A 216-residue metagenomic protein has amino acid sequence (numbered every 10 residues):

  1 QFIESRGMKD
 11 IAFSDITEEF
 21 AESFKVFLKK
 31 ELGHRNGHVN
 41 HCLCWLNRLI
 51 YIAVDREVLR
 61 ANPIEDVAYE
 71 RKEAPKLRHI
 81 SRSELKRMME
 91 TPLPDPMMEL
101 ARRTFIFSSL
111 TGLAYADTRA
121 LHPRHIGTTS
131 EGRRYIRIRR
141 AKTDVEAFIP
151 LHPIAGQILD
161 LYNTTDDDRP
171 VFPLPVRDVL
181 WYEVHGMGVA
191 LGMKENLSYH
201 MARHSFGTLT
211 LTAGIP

Functional and structural regions predicted by a protein language model:
F2-S5, I11, E19-E22, K30-E65 (+2 more regions): N-terminal DNA-binding recognition helix of tyrosine site-specific recombinases/integrases
I11-D15, L59-A61, K72-E90, T143-P153 (+2 more regions): DNA breakage-rejoining catalytic core of tyrosine-based enzymes
I16-E19, H41, L100-R102, L174-D178 (+1 more regions): Short basic/aromatic active-site micro-motif
H34-N36, N40-C42, L59-Y115, R119 (+1 more regions): Basic, Lys/Arg- and aromatic-enriched nucleic-acid-binding interface segment
N47, L113-A114, A147, R203: Short, cationic motifs built from Arg/Lys/His that form the positively charged side of catalytic pockets
D55, I106, L110, A116-D117 (+1 more regions): C-terminal catalytic core of tyrosine-transesterase DNA break-rejoin enzymes
D66-A68, K72-A74, R78, T111 (+1 more regions): Conserved tyrosine-mediated DNA breakage-rejoining catalytic core shared by Y-recombinases
H152-E195: Active-site/catalytic core of tyrosine-dependent DNA strand-transfer enzymes
